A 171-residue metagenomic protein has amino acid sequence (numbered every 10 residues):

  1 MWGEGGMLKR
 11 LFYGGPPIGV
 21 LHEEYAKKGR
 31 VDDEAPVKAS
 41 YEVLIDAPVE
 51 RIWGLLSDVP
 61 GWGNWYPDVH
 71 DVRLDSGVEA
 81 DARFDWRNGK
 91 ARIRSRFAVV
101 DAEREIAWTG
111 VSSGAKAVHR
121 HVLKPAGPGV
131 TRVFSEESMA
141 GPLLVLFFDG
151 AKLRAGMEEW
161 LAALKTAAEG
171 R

Functional and structural regions predicted by a protein language model:
W2-D75: Hydrophobic ligand-binding cavity/cleft-lining segments
L8-Y13, L44, G63-N64, R73-V118 (+2 more regions): Glycine-rich portal/gate segments that line the openings of hydrophobic small-molecule binding cavities
L21-H22, V111-G170: Beta-strand/loop substructures that line and gate deep hydrophobic ligand-binding cavities in soluble
A47, A107, F147-F148: Short, contiguous strand/loop micro-motifs
